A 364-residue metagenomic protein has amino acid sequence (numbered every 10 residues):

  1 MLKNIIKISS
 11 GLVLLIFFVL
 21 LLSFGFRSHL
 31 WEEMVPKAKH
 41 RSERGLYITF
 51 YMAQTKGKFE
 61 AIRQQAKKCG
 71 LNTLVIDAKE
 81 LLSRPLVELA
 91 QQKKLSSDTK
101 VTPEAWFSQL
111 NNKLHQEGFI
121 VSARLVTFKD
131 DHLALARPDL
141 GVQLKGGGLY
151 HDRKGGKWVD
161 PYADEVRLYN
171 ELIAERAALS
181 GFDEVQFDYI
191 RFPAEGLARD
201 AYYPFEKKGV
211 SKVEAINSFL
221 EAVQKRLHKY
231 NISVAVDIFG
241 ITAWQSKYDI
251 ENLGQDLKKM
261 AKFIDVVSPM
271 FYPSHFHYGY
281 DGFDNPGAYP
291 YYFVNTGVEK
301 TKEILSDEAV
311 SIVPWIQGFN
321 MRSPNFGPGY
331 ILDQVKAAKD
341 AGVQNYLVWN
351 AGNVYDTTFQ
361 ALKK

Functional and structural regions predicted by a protein language model:
P36-A53, F128-L179: Active-site-adjacent "subsite" loops/lids of carbohydrate-active enzymes
R44-A53, Q91-E104, K154-L168, E206-E214 (+2 more regions): The substrate-binding groove and active-site-proximal loops of carbohydrate-active enzymes, especially glycoside
Y47, I120-D130, Q186, V210-G254 (+1 more regions): Aromatic-lined carbohydrate-recognition surfaces of secreted/lumenal glycan-active proteins
F59-R84, R176-F187, K262-V266, A338-Y346: Catalytic domains of carbohydrate-active enzymes, especially glycoside hydrolases
C69-E104, A194-Y203, L362: Aromatic-lined carbohydrate-binding/catalytic grooves of carbohydrate-active enzymes
T73-V75, P103-Y150, E184-D188, N231: Glycine-rich, aromatic-flanked loop segments that form ligand/cofactor-binding clefts across common enzyme folds
D131, A136-D139, E184-S211: Active-site-proximal loop/short-helix segments that contain or immediately flank catalytic acid/base residue(s)
I264-Y278, G287-K364: Substrate-binding cleft of secreted/luminal carbohydrate-active enzymes
